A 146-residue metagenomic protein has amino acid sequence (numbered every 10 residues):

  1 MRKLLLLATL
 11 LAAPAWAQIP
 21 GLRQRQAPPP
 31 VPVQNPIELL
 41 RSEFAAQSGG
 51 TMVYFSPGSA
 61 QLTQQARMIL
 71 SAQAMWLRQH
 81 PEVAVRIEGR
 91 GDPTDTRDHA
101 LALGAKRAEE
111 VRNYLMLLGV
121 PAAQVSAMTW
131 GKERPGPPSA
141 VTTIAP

Functional and structural regions predicted by a protein language model:
R2-L7: Sec-dependent signal peptide recognition, specifically the positively charged N-region followed immediately by
A8-A17: Hydrophobic h-region of N-terminal signal peptides that target proteins for export in Gram-negative bacteria
Q18-A84, P146: Periplasmic peptidoglycan-binding/tethering modules of Gram-negative envelope proteins
G49-M52, L70-K106, V125-P137: Short, surface-exposed beta-strand segments enriched in small/polar/acidic residues
Y54-G58, E110, M116, V125-P146: Short histidine
Q64, R97, L117-L118, I144: Gram-negative outer-membrane beta-barrel domains
M75, R112-N113: Core alpha-helical elements of the protein kinase catalytic domain, predominantly the helix directly N-terminal
